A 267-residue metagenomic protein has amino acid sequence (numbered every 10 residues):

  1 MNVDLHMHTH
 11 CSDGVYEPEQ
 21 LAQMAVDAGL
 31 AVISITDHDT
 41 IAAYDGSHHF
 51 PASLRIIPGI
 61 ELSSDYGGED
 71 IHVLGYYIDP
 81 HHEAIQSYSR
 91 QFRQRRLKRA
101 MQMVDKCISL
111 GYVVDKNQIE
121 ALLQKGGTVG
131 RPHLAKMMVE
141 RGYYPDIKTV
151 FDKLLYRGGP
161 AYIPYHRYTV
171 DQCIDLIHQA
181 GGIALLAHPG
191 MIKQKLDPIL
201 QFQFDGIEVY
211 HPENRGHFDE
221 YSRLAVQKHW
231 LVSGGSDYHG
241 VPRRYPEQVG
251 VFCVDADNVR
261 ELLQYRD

Functional and structural regions predicted by a protein language model:
M1-D70, K153-Y156, P160, C173-H178 (+4 more regions): An N-terminally biased module of ancient metal coordination in phosphate/nucleic-acid-related enzymes
H49-D197, N258-L263: Extended substrate/RNA-proximal surfaces in nucleic-acid metabolism proteins
A84, R243-Y245: A short acidic, helix-capping loop that chelates divalent metal ions and anchors anionic groups
P246-D267: Short, basic/aromatic-enriched C-terminal tail that caps enzymatic domains
